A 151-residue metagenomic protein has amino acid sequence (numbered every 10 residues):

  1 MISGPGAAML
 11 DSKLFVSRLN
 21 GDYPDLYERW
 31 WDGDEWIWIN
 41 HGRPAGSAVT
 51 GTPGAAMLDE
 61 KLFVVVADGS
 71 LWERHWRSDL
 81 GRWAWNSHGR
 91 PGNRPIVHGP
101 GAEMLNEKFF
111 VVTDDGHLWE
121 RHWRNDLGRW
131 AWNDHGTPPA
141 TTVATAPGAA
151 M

Functional and structural regions predicted by a protein language model:
M1-M151: A structural motif
